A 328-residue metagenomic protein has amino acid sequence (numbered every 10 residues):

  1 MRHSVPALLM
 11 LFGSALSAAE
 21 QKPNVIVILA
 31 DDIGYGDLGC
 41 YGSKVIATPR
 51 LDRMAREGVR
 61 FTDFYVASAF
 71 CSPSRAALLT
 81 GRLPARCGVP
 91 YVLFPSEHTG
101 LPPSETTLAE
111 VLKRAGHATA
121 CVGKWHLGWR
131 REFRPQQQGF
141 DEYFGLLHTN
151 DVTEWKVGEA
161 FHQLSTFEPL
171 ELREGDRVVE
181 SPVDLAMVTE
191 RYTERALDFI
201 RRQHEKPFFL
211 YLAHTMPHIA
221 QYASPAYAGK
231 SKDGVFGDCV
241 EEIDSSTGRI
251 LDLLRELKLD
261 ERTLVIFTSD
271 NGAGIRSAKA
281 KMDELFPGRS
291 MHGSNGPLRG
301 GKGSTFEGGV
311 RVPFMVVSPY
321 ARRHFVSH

Functional and structural regions predicted by a protein language model:
M1-L8: Bacterial N-terminal signal peptides that target proteins for export
L9-A18: Hydrophobic h-region of N-terminal signal peptides that target proteins for export in Gram-negative bacteria
A18-H328: Formylglycine-dependent sulfatase
